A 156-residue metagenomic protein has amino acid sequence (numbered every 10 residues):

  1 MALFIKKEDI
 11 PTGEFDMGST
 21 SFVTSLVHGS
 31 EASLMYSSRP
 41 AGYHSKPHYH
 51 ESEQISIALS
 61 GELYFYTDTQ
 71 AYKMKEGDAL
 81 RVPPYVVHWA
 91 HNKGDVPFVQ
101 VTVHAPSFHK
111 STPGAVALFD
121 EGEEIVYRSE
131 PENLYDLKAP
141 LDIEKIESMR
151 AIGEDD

Functional and structural regions predicted by a protein language model:
M1-E31, L118-D156: A short, N-terminal "cap"/entry segment at the start of jelly-roll beta-barrel domains of the cupin/DSBH fold
M35-Y49: Conserved short histidine dyad/triad with adjacent acidic residue
Y36, L59-S60, K75-E76: A cytosolic small-molecule/anion-sensing beta-strand core signal
A41, E51, Q70, V86-V87 (+1 more regions): A generic "binding-loop/recognition-motif" signal
E53, I57-L63, D68: Glycine- and acidic-residue-biased ligand/ion/polar-headgroup-sensing regions
Y64, P84-S111: Ligand-binding loop in jelly-roll beta-barrel domains
T69-P84: Short acidic-glycine-tyrosine-enriched beta hairpin
